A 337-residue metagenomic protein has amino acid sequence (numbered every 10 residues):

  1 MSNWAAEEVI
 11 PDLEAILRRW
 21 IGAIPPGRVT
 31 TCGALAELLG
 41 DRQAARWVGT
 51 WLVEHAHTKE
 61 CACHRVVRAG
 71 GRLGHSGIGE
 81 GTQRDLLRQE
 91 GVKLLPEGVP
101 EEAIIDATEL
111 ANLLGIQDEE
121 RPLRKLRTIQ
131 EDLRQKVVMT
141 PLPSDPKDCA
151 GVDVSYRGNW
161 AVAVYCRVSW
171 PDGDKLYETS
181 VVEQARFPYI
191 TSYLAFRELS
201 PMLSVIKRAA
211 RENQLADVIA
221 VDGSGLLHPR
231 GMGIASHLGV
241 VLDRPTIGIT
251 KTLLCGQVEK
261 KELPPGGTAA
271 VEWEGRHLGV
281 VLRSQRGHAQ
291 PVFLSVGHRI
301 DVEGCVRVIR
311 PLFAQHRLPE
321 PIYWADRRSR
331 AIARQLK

Functional and structural regions predicted by a protein language model:
S2-Q117: Nucleic acid-binding interface residues in structured DNA/RNA-binding domains, emphasizing the DNA-engaging scaffolds
D12-E14, R18-I21, P26, S200-H237 (+2 more regions): Catalytic-site beta-strand/loop segments enriched in glycine and acidic/polar residues
L35, H64, D153, A220 (+1 more regions): Residue-level signal for inorganic ion chemistry
A69, P96, R157-G158, R167-G173 (+2 more regions): Short acidic-glycine loop/turn motifs at beta-strand connectors
R84, L114-P143, R208-A209, T252 (+1 more regions): C-terminal binding/interaction regions
K147-Y156: Two-metal-ion RNase H-like nuclease active-site motif
G158-N213: A glycine-rich, hydrophobic loop/mini-helix early in the fold
